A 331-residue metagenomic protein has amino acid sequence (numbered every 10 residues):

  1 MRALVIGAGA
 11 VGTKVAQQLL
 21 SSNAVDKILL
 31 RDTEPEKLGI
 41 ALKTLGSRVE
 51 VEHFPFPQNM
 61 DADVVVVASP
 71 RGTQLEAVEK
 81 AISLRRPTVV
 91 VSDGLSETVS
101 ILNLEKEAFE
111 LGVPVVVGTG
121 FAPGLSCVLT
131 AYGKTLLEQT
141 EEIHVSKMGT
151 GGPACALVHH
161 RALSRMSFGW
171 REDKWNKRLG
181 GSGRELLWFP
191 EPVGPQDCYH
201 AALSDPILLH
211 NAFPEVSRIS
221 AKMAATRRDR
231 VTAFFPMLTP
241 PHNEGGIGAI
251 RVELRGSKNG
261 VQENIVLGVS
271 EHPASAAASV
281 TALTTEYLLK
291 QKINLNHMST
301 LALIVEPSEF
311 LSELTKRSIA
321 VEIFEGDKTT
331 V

Functional and structural regions predicted by a protein language model:
A3-A10: Conserved N-terminal Rossmann-fold NAD(P)-binding element of oxidoreductases
G12-T13, Q74: N-terminal Rossmann-fold NAD(P) dinucleotide-binding loop
V25-L42: NAD(P)-binding Rossmann-fold cofactor-contacting core
D63-A68, V89: N-terminal Rossmann-like NAD(P) cofactor-binding module of classical short-chain dehydrogenase/reductase
K80-S100: ADP-ribose/adenylate-binding Rossmann-like module
D93-V115: Rossmann-fold NAD(P)-binding glycine/threonine-rich loop
T135-I265: Active-site-lining helix/loop region of Rossmann-like oxidoreductase modules
R228-V331: C-terminal active-site/capping subdomain that shapes the small-molecule cofactor and substrate pocket of enzyme
